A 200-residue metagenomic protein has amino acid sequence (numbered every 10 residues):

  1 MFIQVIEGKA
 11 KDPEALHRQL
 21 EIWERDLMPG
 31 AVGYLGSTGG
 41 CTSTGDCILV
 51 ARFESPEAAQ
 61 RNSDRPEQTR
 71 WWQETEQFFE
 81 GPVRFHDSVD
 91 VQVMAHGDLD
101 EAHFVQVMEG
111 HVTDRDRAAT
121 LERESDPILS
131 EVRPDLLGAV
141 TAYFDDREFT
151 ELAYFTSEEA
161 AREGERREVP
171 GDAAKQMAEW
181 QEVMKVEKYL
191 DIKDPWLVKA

Functional and structural regions predicted by a protein language model:
M1-V50, E54-A200: Short S/T/G/P-rich N-terminal loop/turn motif that feeds into the first structured element of a domain
